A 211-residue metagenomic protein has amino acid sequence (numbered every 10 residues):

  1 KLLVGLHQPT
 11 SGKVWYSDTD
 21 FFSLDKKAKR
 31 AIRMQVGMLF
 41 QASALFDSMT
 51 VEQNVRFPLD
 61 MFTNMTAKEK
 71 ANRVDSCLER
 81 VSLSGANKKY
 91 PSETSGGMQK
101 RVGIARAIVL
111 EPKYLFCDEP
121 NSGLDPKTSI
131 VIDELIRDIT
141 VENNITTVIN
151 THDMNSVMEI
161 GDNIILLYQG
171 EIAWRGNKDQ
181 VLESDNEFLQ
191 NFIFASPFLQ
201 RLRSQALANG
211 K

Functional and structural regions predicted by a protein language model:
V4: Helix-to-loop junction immediately C-terminal to a conserved catalytic motif
G12-D20: Conserved ABC transporter NBD signature motif
T19-D20, A67-G85: Conserved ABC ATPase "signature" region
Y90-T94, M98: Conserved ABC ATPase signature
V109-K113: A short, proline-enriched helix->beta-strand linker immediately N-terminal to the Walker B motif in ABC-type P-loop
L115-D118: Catalytic Walker B motif of ABC-type/P-loop ATPase nucleotide-binding domains
